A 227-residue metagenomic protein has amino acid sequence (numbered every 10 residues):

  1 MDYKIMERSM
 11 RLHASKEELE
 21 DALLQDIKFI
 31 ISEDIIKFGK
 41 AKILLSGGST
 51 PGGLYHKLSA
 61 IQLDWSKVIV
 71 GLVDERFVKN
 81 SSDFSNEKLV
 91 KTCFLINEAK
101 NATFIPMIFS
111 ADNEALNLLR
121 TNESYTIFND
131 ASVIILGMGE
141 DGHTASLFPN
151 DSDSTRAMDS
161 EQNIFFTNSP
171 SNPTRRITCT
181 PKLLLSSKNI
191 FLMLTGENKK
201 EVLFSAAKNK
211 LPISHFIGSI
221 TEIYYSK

Functional and structural regions predicted by a protein language model:
M1-I43: N-terminal glycine-/serine-/threonine-rich phosphate-binding loop
D2, E7, K182, S186-K227: ATP/nucleoside-binding phosphotransfer catalytic cores, i.e., glycine-rich phosphate-binding loops
D2-S9, S66-I135: Ligand-binding beta-strand-loop-alpha-helix segment within the catalytic cores of soluble metabolic enzymes
I36, I43-S59: Glycine-rich N-terminal segment of FAD-binding domains in flavoprotein oxidoreductases, spanning the beta-loop-helix
L45-T50, L136-E140, T195: Glycine-rich beta-strand-to-loop/alpha-helix junction loops that act as flexible
I61-I69, E98, R156-A157, K182-K188 (+1 more regions): Short, conserved loop/helix-junction motifs that constitute active-site signature segments in enzyme catalytic cores
V73, N80-S81, T144-S146, D153-A157 (+1 more regions): Active-site histidine-anchored catalytic micro-motif
L136, E140-P181: Class I SAM-dependent methyltransferase SAM-binding "motif I" and its flanking Rossmann-like core
